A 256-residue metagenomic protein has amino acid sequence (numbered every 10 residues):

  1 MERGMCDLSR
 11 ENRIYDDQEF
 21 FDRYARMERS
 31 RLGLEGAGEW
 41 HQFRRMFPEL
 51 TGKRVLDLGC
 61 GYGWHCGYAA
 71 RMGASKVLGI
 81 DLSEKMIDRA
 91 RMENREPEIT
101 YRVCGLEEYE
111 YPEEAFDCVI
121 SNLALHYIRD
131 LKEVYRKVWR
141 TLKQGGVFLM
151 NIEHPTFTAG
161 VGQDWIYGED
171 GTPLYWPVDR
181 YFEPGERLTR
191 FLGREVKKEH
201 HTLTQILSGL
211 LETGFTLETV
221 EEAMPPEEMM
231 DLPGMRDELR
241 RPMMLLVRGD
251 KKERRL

Functional and structural regions predicted by a protein language model:
E2-L50, W64-Y68, R89: Conserved class I S-adenosyl-L-methionine
L56-L58, Y62-Y109: Class I SAM-dependent methyltransferase SAM/SAH-binding core
E107-C118: A short acidic, Gly/Pro-enriched loop at the edge of an enzyme's catalytic core that lines a small-molecule cofactor
D117-K132: A short SAM/SAH-binding and catalytic strip from SAM-dependent methyltransferases
K132-V147: A short glycine-rich, Lys/Arg-flanked "PGG" loop and its adjoining helix->strand segment in the class I
F148-G185: Conserved class I S-adenosyl-L-methionine
G185-E186, K198-E221: Short alpha-helix
T213-F215, M235-L256: Core SAM-dependent methyltransferase catalytic element
